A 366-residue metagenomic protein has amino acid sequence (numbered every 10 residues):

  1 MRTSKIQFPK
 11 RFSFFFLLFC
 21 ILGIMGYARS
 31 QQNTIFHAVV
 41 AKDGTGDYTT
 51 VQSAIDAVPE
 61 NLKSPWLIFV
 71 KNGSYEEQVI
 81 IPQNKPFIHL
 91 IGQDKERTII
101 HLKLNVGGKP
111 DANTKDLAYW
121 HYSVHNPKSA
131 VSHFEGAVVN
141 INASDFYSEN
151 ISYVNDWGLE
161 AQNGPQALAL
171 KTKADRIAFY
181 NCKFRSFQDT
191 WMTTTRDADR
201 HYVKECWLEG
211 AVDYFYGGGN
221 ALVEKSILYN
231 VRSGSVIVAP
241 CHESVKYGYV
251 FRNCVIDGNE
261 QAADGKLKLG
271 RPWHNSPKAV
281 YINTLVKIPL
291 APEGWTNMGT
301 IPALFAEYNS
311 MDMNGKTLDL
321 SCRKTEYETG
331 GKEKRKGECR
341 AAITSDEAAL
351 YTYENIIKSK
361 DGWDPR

Functional and structural regions predicted by a protein language model:
M1-N33, P110, K115-W120: Bacterial Sec-dependent N-terminal signal peptides
Q31-R366: Sequence-level preference for short, compositionally simple segments enriched in small aliphatic or small polar residues
